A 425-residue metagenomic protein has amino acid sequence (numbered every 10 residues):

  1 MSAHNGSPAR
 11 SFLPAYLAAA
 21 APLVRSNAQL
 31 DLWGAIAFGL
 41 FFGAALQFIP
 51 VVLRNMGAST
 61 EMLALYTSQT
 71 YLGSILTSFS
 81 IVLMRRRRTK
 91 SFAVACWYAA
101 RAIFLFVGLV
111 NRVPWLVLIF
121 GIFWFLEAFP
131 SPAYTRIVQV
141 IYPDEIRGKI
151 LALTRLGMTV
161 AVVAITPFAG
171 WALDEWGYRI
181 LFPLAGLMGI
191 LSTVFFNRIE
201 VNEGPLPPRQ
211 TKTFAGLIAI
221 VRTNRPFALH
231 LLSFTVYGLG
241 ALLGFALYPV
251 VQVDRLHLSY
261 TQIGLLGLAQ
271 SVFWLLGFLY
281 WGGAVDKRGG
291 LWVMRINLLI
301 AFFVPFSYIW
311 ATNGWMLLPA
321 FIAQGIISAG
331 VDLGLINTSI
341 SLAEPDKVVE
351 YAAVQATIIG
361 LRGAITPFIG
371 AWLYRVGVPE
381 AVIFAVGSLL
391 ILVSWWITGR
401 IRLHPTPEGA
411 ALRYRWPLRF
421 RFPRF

Functional and structural regions predicted by a protein language model:
A3-R25, V201-L232, A411-F425: Juxtamembrane intracellular "pre-TM" segments in multi-pass secondary transporters
G6-I75, P226-G267: Helix-loop boundary and gating motifs at the non-cytosolic
V51-N55, V82-R86, V162-P183, I365-V382: Transmembrane alpha-helix termini and helix-breaking/packing motifs in multi-pass membrane transporters
L76-T89, L173, G277-G289, Y374: Helix-to-loop junctions at the C-terminal end of transmembrane segments in multipass secondary transporters
S91-F106, G186, W292-S307: Structural signature of the two symmetry-related core transmembrane helices
G108-F120, I309-F321: Helix-loop junctions at membrane interfaces in 12-TM secondary transporters
F129-Y142, G330-E344: Intracellular juxtamembrane helix-capping segments at the cytosolic ends of symmetry-related transmembrane helices
M188, T193-Q210, G399-L412: Helix-loop junctions on the cytosolic side of multi-pass membrane transporters, especially the intracellular loop
